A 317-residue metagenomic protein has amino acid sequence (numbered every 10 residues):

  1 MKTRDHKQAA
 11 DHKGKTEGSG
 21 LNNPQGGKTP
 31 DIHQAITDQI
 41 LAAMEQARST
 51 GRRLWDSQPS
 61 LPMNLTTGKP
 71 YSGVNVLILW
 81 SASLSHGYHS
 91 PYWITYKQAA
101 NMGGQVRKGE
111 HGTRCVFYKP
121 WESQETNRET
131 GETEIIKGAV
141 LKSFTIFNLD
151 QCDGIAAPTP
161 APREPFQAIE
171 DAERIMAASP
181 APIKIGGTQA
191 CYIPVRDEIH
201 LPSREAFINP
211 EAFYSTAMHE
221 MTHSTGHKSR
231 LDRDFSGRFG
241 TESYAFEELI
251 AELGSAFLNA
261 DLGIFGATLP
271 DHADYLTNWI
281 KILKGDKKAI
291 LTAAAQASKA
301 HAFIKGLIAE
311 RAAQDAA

Functional and structural regions predicted by a protein language model:
M1-A317: N-terminal accessory/interface modules of nucleic-acid-binding and processing proteins
